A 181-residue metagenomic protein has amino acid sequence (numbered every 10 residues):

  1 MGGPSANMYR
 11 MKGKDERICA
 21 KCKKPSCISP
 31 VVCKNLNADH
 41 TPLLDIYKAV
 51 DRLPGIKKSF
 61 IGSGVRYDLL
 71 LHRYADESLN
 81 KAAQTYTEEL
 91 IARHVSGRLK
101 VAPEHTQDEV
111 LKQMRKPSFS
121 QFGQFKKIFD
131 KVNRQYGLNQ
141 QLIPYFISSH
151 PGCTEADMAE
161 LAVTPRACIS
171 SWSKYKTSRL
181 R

Functional and structural regions predicted by a protein language model:
M1-I143, I147-P151: Conserved SAM/AdoMet-binding glycine-rich loop
V50, L90, P165, Y175-K176: Generic low-polarity alpha-helical segments
S78, H150-A167: Catalytic cores of alpha/beta
H94, C168-S170: Structured loop/turn residues at beta-strand edges in well-structured enzyme cores
A156, E160, W172-S173, S178-R181: C-terminal accessory regions of radical SAM enzymes
